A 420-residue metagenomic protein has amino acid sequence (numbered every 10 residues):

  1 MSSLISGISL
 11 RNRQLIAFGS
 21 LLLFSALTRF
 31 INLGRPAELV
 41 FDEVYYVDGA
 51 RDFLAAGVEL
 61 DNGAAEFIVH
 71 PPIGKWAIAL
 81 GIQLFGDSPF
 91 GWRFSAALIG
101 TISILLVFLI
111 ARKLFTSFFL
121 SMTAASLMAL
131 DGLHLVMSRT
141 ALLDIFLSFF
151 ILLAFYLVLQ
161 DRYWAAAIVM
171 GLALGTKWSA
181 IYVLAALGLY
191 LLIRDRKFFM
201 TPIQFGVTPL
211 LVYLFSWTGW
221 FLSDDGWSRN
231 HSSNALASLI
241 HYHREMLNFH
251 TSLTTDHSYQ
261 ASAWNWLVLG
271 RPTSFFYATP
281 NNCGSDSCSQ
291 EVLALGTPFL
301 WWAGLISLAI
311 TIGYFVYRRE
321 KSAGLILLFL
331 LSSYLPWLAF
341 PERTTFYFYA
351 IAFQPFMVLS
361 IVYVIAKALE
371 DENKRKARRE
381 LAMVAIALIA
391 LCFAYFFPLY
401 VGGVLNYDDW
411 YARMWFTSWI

Functional and structural regions predicted by a protein language model:
S2-G7, M200-T201, F205, P209-Y213 (+3 more regions): Transmembrane helical bundles and short interhelical boundary loops of multi-pass, membrane-embedded
S20-L21, V107-L130, Y163-A165, G324: Transmembrane-helix signature of polytopic, membrane-embedded enzymes that assemble or transfer cell-envelope glycans
L22-S25, A124-A129, M170, L174 (+1 more regions): Short helix- or helix-capping micro-motifs that position conserved polar/aromatic residues at function-defining sites
L27-N32, V44-W76, L80-Q83, R244-L247: Extracytosolic helix-loop segments that constitute the early lumenal/periplasmic catalytic or substrate-binding loops
R35-A56, F205, P209-L269, L405-F416: Aromatic-rich transmembrane-lumenal/periplasmic boundary elements in polytopic membrane proteins
L39-V40, A96, L133-D144: Short acidic/glycine- and proline-prone juxtamembrane loop motifs at membrane-interface regions of multi-pass membrane
F90, F94-F115, L153, I310: Transmembrane-helix motifs of polytopic, lipid-linked glycan transferases
L106-L109, L127, F146-M170, M357-S360: Specific aromatic-rich, kink-prone transmembrane helix
